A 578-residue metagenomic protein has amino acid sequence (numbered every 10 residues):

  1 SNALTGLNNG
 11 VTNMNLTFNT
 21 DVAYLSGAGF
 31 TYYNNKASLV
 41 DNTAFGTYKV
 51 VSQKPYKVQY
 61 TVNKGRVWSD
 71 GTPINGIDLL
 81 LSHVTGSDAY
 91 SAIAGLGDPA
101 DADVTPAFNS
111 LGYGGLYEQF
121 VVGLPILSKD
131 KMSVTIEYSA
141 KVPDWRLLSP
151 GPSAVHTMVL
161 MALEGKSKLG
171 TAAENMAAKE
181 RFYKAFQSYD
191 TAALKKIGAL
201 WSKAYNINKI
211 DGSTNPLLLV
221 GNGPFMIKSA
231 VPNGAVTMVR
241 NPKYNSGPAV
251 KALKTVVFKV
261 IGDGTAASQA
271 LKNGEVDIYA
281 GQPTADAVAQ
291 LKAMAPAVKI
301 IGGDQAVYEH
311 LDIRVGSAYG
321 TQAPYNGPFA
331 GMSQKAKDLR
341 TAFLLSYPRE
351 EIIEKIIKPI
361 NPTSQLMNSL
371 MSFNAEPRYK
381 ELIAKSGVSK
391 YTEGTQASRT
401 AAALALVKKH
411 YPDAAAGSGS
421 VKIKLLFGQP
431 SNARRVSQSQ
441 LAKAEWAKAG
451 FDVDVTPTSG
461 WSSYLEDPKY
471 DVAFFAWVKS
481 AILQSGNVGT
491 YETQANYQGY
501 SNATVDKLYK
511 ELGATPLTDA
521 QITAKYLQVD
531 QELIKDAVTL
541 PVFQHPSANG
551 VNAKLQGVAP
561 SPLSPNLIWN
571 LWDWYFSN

Functional and structural regions predicted by a protein language model:
N2-Q53, T61: N-terminal lobe/hinge region of extracytoplasmic solute-binding protein
Y48-F108, G123, D130-A140, D144-R146 (+2 more regions): Aromatic- and charge-enriched surface segment that lines or borders ligand/interaction sites
T85, A89, I210-P216, K243-Q290: Ligand-site clamp/hinge motif
P99-S202: Surface-exposed binding/hinge segments that line and control ligand-binding clefts or catalytic entry sites
T237-V239, Q334-A444, Q528: Append "and occasionally in soluble cytosolic enzymes with long acidic Gly/Pro-rich linkers
V239-Y244, V307-D338, K355-I356, P546: A bilobed periplasmic-binding-protein/Venus flytrap-type ligand-binding module shared by bacterial periplasmic
L271, V276, P283, R435 (+3 more regions): Periplasmic binding protein-like
L339-T341, L345, R349, I353-I356 (+5 more regions): Extracytoplasmic/peripheral linker and loop segments enriched in polar/acidic and small residues with frequent Thr/Pro
